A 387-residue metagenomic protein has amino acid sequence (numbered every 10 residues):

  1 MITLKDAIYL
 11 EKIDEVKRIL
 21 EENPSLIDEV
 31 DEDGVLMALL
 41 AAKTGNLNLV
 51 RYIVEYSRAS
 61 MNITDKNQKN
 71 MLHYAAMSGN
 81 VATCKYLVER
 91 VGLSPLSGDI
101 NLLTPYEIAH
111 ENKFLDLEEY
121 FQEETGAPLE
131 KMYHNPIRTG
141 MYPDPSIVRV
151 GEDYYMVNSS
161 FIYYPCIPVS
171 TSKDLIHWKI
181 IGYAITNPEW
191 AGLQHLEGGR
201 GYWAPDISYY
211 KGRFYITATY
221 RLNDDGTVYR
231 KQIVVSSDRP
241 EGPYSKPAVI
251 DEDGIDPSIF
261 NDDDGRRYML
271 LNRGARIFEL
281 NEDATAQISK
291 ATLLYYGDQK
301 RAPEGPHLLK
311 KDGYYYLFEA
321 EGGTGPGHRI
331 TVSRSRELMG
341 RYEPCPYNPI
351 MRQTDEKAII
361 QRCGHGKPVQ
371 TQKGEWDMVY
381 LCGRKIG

Functional and structural regions predicted by a protein language model:
M1-D6, H110-L129: Ankyrin-repeat-protein effector appendages
M1-N23, D28, E32-A38, K43 (+1 more regions): Intrinsically disordered, low-complexity regulatory segments in ankyrin-centric signaling systems
D6-K12, L40-N46, Y74-N80, I108-F114: Ankyrin repeat A-helix N-terminal signature
E15, N48-L49, A82-T83, D116-L117: Conserved ankyrin/ankyrin-like repeat signature
L20-S25, R51-S60, K85-S94, Q122-G126: Ankyrin repeat domain, specifically the short helix-to-loop turn at the C-terminus of the second helix of each repeat
D31, D65, G98-D99: Ankyrin repeat boundary/linker residues
L129-G387: Carbohydrate-active catalytic/glycan-binding domains of CAZyme proteins, especially the secreted or lumenal ectodomains
